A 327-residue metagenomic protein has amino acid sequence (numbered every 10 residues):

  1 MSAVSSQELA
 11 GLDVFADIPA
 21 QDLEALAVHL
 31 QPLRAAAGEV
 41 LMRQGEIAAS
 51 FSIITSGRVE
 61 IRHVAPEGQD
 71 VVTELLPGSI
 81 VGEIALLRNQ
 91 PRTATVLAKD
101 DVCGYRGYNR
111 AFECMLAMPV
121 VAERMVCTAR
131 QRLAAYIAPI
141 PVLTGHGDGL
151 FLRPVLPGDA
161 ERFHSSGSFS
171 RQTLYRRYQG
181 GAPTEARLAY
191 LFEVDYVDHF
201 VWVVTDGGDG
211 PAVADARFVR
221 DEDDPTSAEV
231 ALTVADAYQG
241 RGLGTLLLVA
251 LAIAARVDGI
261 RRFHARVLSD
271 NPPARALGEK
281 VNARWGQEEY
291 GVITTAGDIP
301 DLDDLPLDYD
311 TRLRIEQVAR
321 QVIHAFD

Functional and structural regions predicted by a protein language model:
S6-P66, V81: Regulatory nucleotide-sensing modules
V72-C127: Cyclic-nucleotide recognition modules
V81, L97, E222, A231-G240 (+1 more regions): A short, internal acetyl-CoA/4′-phosphopantetheine-binding micro-motif in the GNAT/acyltransferase core
C114, E123, T128-A134, A138-D148 (+2 more regions): Terminal substrate-recognition subdomain of acyl/acetyltransferases
F151-S165: A short beta-loop-alpha structural element at the N-terminal edge of CoA-dependent acyl/N-acetyltransferase catalytic
G180-E229, A235: Acetyl-CoA-dependent GNAT
V234, G240-A255, K280: Conserved acetyl-CoA-binding loop-helix of GNAT-fold acetyltransferases
A255-L268: Conserved GNAT acetyl-CoA-binding A-motif
